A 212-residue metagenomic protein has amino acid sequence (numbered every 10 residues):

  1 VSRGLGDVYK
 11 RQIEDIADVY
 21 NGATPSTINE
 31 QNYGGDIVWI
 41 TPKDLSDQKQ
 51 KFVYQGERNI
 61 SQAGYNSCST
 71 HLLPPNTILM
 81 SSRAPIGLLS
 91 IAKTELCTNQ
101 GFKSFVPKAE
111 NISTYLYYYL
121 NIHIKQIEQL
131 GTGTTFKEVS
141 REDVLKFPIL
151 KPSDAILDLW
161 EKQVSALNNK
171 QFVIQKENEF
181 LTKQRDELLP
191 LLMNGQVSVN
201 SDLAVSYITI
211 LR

Functional and structural regions predicted by a protein language model:
S2-T24, W39, L45, K146 (+2 more regions): Non-catalytic DNA-recognition/assembly elements of restriction-modification systems
R11-P152, N200-R212: DNA target-recognition domains and sequence-specific DNA-contacting regions of bacterial/archaeal
